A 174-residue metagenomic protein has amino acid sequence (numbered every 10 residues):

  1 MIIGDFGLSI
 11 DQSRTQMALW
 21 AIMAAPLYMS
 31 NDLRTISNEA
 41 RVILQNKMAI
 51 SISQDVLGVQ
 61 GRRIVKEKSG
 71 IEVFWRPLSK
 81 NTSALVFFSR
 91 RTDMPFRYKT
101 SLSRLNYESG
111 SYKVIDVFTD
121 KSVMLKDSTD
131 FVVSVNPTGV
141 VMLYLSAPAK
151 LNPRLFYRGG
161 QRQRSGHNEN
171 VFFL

Functional and structural regions predicted by a protein language model:
M1-D32: Glycan-recognition surfaces
Q12-T15, Y107, M124, N136: Active-site-proximal structural scaffolding
A18, D32-E67, P95-F96: Active-site-proximal helices and loops of the catalytic beta/alpha 8
W20-M23, Y28-S30, E67-Y107, Y144: Carbohydrate-binding surface patches
G61-T82, P153-L174: Surface beta-strand/loop "capping" patches
L85, V114, T138: Hydrophobic, well-ordered secondary-structure elements that form the walls of internal hydrophobic environments
S103-D120: Solvent-exposed beta-hairpin/edge-strand motifs
M124-F173: C-terminal beta-strand-rich structural cap/linker in extracellular carbohydrate-active enzymes
